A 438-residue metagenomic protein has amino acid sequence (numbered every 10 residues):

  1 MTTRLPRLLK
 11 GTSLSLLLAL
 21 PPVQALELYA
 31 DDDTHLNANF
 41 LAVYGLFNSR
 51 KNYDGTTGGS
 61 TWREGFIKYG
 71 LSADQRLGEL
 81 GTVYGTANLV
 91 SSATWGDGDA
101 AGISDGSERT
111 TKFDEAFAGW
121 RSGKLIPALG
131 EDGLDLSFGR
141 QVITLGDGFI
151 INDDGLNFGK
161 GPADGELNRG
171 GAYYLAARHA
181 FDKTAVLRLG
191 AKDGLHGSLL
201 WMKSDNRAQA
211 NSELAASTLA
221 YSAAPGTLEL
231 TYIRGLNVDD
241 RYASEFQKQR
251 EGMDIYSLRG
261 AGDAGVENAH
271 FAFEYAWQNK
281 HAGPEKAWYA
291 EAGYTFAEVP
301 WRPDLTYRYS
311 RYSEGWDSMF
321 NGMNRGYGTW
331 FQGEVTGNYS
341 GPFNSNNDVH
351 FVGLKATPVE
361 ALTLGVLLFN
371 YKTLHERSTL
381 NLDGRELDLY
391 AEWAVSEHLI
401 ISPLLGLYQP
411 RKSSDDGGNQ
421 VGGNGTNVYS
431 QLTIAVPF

Functional and structural regions predicted by a protein language model:
T2-T12: Bacterial N-terminal signal peptides that target proteins for export
S15-S137, A185-K192, L258-G265, A269-H270 (+5 more regions): Beta-barrel outer-membrane channel/assembly domains of diderm bacteria
G65-G70, D74-S204, N211-A223, T227-L230 (+2 more regions): Outer membrane beta-barrel
D154-R169, Y173, N237-K248, S318-T336 (+2 more regions): Solvent-exposed loop segments that connect transmembrane elements
R207-N211, G283, N344-N346: Active-site glycine- and acidic-residue-rich loops that bind and position anionic ligands or nucleotide-like cofactors
L214-G262, G326, W330-P342, G365-E386: Outer membrane beta-barrel transmembrane domains
P225, N237-E314: Long, internal scaffold/assembly segments composed of regular secondary structure
K280-G283, Y312-G322, T373-E376: Short acidic/glycine-rich loop or secondary-structure boundary segments that cap or lie
